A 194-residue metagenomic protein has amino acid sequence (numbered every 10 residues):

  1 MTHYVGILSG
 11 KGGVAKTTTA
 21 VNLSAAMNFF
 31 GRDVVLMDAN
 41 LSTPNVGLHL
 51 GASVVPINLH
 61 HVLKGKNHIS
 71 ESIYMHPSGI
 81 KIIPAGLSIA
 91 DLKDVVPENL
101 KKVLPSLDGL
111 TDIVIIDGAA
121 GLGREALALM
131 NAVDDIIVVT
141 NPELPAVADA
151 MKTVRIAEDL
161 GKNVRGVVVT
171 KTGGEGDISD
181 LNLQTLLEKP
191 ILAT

Functional and structural regions predicted by a protein language model:
H3-A39: Walker A/P-loop phosphate-binding motif and the immediately C-terminal alpha-helix
Y4, L36, I82, I191-T194: Conserved beta-strand scaffold positions in the cores of enzyme catalytic domains, especially in NTP/NDP-utilizing
G6, I82-P84, G166-V168: Soluble periplasmic/extracytoplasmic beta-strand elements of cell-envelope proteins
L8, G47, H60-L63, S70 (+3 more regions): Conserved protein kinase catalytic domain
G12, A39-S42, S78, L87-S88 (+3 more regions): Short, ordered loop/turn segments at secondary-structure junctions
L36-G109: P-loop/Walker-type NTP enzyme "switch/lid" segment
E98, K102, D108-G109, I113-T194: Conserved catalytic-core segment of NTP-binding enzymes
